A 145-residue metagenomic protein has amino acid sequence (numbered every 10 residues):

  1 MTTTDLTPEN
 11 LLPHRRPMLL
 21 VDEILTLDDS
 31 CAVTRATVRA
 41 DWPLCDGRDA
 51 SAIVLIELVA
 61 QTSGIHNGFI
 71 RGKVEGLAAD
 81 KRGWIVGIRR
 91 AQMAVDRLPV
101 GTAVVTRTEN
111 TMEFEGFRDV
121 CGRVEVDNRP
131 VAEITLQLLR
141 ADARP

Functional and structural regions predicted by a protein language model:
T2-P8, A103-T106: Short Pro/Gly-enriched beta-strand edge/turn motifs at strand-loop
D5-R15, D80: Short aromatic-glycine motifs in intrinsically disordered, low-complexity regions
P13-L20, P99-V104: Short coil-to-beta-strand transition motifs
R16-S51: Catalytic strand-loop segment that frames the active site of acyl-thioester-processing enzymes
D22-L25, A94, E109-T111: Conserved positions in beta-strands of structured domains
V33, L98-V105, E109-P145: HotDog/MaoC-like acyl-thioester-processing domains
G47-H66, R82-V86: Compact, glycine-rich, soluble single-domain proteins
I65-V105: Hydrophobic beta-strand-centered segment that forms part of the acyl-chain substrate-binding groove
